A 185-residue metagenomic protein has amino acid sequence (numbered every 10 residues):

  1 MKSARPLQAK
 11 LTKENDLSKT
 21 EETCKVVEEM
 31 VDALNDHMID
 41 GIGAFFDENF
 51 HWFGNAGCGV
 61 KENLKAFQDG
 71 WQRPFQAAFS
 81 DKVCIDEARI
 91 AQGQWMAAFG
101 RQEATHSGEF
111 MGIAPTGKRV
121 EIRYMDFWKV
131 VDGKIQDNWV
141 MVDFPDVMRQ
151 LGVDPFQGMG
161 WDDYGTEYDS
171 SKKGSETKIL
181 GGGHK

Functional and structural regions predicted by a protein language model:
K2-E48, F156-M159, D163-K185: Short, low-complexity N-terminal intrinsically disordered segments enriched in polar/charged residues
T23-M30, W52, W71, F75 (+5 more regions): Short, structured motif recognition centered on aromatic/hydrophobic residues
D40-Q94, R101-E103: A solvent-exposed, acidic/Ser-Thr-rich amphipathic alpha-helical stretch
A56-C58, T105-R123: A cross-kingdom feature marking solvent-exposed beta-strand/loop segments within repeated, beta-rich binding/scaffold
V83-C84, E121-M125: Short, surface-exposed coil-to-beta transition loops
R89-A97, K129-Q136: A short, structured loop/turn motif at beta-sheet edges
N138-M148: Short, solvent-exposed aromatic-acidic interface loops
D146-Q157: A short, polar/charged loop-to-alpha-helix boundary motif
